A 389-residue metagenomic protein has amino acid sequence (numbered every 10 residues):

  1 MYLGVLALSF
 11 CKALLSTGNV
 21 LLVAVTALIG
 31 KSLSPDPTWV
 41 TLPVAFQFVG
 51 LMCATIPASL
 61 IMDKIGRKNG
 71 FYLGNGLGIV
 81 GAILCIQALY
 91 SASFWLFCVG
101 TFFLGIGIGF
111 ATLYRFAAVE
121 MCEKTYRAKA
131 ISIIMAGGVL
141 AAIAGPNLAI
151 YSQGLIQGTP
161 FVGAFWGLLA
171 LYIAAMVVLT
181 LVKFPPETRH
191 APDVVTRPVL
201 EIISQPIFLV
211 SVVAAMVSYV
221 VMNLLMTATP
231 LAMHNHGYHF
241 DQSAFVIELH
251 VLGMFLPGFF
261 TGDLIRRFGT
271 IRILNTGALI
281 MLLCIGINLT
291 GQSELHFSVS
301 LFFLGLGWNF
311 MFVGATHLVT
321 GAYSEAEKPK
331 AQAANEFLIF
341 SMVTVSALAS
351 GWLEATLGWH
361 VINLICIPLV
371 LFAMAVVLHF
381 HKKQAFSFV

Functional and structural regions predicted by a protein language model:
M1-Y2, F184-V212: Juxtamembrane intracellular "pre-TM" segments in multi-pass secondary transporters
A13, F94-G109, H296-F310: Hydrophobic core of transmembrane alpha-helices in multi-pass small-molecule transporters, especially MFS/SLC-type
T26, I108-E123, F310-Y323: Intracellular juxtamembrane helix-capping segments at the cytosolic ends of symmetry-related transmembrane helices
A54-R67, L256-T270, E354: Helix-to-loop junctions at the C-terminal end of transmembrane segments in multipass secondary transporters
G76-S91, I280-Q292: C-terminal ends and interior cores of transmembrane alpha-helices in multi-pass membrane transporters/permeases
G100-A136: Cytoplasmic helix-loop-helix junction between adjacent transmembrane helices in 12-TM secondary transporters
A149-I150, L169-R189, V376-H381: C-terminal membrane-cytosol helix-exit motif in multi-pass small-molecule transporters
A326-T356: A late C-terminal transmembrane helix in Major Facilitator Superfamily
